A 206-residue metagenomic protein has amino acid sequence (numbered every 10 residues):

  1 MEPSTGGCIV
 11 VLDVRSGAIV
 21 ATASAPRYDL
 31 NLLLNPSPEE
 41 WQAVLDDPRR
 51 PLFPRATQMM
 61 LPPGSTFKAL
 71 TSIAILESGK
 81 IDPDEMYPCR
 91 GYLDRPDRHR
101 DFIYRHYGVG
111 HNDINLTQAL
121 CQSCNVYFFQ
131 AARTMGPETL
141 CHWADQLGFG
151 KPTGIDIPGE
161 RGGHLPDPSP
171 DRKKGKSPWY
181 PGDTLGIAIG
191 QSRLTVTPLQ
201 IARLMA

Functional and structural regions predicted by a protein language model:
M1-G7: Conserved, well-ordered alpha-helix/loop/beta-strand core segments that scaffold catalytic motifs
G7-S65, L70-A206: Beta-lactam-recognizing serine transpeptidase/beta-lactamase-like catalytic domain environment
